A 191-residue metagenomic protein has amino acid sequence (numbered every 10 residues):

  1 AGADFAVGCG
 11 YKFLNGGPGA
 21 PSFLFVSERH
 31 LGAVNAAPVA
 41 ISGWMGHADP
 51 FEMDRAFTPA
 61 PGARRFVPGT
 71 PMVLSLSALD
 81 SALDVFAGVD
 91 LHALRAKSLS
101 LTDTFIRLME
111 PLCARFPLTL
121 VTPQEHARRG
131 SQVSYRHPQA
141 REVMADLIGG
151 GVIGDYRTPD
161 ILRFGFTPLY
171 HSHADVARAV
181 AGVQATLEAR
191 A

Functional and structural regions predicted by a protein language model:
A1-N15, A20-V26: Conserved active-site segment immediately N-terminal to the catalytic lysine that forms the internal aldimine
Y11, V26-L31, P138-A140: Short loop segments at secondary-structure junctions
F13-G16, A127, D155: Short glycine/serine/proline-enriched coil/turn segments at secondary-structure junctions
G16-G19, F25-K97, D103: Active-site C-terminal subdomain of aminotransferase-like
G62-G69, F86-R136: Conserved small-domain helix->loop->beta segment predominantly found in fold-type I
R141, A145-A191: PLP-dependent enzyme catalytic core of the Aspartate aminotransferase-like
